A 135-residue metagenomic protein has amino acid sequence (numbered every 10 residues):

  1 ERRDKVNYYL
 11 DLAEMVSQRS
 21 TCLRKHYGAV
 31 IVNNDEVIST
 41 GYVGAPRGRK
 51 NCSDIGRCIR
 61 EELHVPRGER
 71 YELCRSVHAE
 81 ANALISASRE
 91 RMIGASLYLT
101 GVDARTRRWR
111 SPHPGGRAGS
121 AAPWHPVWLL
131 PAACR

Functional and structural regions predicted by a protein language model:
E1-R3, M15, V32-N33, R67-E69: General secondary-structure propensity
E1-Y27: Short, basic/aromatic recognition patches
R3, S39-R135: Zn2+-dependent cytidine deaminase-like catalytic core
D11-L12, V30, A45, G101: Generic signature of intrinsically disordered, low-complexity segments enriched in small/polar residues
Y27-G41: Short beta-strand scaffold segments in enzyme catalytic cores
